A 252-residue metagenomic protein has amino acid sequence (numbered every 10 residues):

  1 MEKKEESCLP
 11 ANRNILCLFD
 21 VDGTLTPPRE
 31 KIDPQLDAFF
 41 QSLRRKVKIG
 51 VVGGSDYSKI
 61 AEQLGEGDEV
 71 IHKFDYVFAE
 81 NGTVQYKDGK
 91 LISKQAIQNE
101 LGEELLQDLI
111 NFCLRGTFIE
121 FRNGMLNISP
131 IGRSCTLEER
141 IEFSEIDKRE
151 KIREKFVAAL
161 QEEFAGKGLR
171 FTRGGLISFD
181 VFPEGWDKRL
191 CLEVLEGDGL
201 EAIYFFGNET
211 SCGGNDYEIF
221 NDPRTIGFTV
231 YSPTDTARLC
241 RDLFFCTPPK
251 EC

Functional and structural regions predicted by a protein language model:
E2-L16, I32-D33, F182-C252: Mg2+-dependent phosphoryl-transfer enzymes with acidic/Ser/Thr/Gly-rich catalytic loops
I15-V21, V51: Short, hydrophobic/glycine-enriched beta-strand segments
P28-R29, I60-E62, D88-G89, E138 (+2 more regions): Short glycine-/acidic-enriched loop or helix-start segments at secondary-structure transitions that form or flank
E30-T117: Active-site phosphate-binding/coordination module
F40-L64, V77, F118-P130, F171-I177 (+3 more regions): Substrate-recognition element of Asp-dependent hydrolases with the DxDx(T/V) motif
Y57, V84, R133-C135, I177-S178 (+1 more regions): Short, solvent-exposed loop/turn segments at secondary-structure junctions
L114-Y204: Conserved acidic, metal-coordinating active-site core of Asp-based, Mg2+-dependent phosphoryl-transfer enzymes
